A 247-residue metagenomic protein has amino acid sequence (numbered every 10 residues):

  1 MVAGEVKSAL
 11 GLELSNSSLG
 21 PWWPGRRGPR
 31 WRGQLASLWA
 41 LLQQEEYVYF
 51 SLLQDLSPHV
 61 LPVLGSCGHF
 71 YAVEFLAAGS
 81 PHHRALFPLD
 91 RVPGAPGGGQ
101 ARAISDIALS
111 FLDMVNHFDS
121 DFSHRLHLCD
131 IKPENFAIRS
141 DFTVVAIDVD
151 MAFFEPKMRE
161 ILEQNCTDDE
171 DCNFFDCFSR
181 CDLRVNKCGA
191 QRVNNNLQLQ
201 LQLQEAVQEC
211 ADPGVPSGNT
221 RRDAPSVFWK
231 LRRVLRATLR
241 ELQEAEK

Functional and structural regions predicted by a protein language model:
V2-L42, P58-F111, P156: Conserved structural core of kinase catalytic domains
L38-P58, H83-E134, I138-R139, T143 (+1 more regions): Conserved kinase catalytic-core helix
V48-Q54, L64, L112-D119, I147 (+5 more regions): Amphipathic alpha-helical interaction motifs in eukaryotic regulatory proteins
L61, Y71, E134, F142-V144 (+1 more regions): Residue-level detector of short, conserved catalytic/binding motifs and their immediate flanks
G65, E74-P88, D148-F154, L203-R221: Repeat-unit-sized solenoid/scaffold elements
A78, E160-I161, N196: Short, glycine/charged-enriched secondary-structure capping and boundary segments
H124-Q191: Catalytic activation segment of kinase domains across protein kinase-like and atypical kinase folds
S140, C172-K247: Helical subdomain adjoining the active site within ATP-dependent kinase catalytic cores
